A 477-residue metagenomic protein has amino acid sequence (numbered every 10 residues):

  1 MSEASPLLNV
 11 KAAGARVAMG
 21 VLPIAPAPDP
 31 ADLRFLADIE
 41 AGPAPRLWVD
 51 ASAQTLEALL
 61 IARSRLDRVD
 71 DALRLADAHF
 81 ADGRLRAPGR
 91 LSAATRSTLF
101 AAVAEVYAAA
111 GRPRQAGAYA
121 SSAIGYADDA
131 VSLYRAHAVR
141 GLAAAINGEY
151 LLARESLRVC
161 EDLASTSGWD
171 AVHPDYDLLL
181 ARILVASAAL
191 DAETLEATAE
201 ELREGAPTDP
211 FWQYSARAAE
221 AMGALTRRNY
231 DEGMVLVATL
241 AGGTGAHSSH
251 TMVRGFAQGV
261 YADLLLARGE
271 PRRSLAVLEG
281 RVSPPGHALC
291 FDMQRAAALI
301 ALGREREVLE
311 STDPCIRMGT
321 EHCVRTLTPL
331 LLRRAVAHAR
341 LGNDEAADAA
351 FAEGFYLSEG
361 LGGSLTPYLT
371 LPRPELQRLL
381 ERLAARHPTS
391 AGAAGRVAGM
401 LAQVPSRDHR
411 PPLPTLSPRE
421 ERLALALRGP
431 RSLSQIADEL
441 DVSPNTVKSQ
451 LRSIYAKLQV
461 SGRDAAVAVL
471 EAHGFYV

Functional and structural regions predicted by a protein language model:
M1, L22-A41, R63-R84, Y107-S122 (+6 more regions): Helix-turn-helix repeat elements of alpha-solenoid scaffolds
A4-A18, A44-A58, R86-A102, Y126-L142 (+8 more regions): Alpha-solenoid helical repeat architecture
R158, D162, E345-G363, P388: TPR/TPR-like (Sel1-like) alpha-helical repeat modules
T326-L357: Repeat-solenoid scaffold signature
P372-A384: Carbohydrate-binding/catalytic loop surfaces
A384-L413, R419: Intrinsically disordered or compositionally simple regulatory linkers and C-terminal tails in signal-transduction
V404-R452, A456-V477: Helix-turn-helix DNA-binding segment
